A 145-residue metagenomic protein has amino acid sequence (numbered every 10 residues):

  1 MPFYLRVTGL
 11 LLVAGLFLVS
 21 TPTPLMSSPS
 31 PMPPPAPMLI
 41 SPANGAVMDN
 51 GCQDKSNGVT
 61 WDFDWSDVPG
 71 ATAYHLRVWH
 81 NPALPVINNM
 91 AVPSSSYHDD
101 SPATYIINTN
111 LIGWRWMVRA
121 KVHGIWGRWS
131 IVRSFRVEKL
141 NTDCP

Functional and structural regions predicted by a protein language model:
M1-G9: Bacterial N-terminal signal peptides that target proteins for export
G9-V19: Bacterial N-terminal signal peptides
M32-V47: Proline-enriched interdomain boundary motifs that mark the N-terminal boundary and often initiate the first structured
A46-G58: Short, solvent-exposed loop/linker segments at the N-terminal edge of repeated beta-sheet extracellular domains
G58-G70: Conserved aromatic anchor
H75-I112, G124: Recognizes extended acidic, P/S/T-rich segments that occur within or adjacent to Ig-like beta-sandwich modules
H123-N141: Extracellular fibronectin type III
